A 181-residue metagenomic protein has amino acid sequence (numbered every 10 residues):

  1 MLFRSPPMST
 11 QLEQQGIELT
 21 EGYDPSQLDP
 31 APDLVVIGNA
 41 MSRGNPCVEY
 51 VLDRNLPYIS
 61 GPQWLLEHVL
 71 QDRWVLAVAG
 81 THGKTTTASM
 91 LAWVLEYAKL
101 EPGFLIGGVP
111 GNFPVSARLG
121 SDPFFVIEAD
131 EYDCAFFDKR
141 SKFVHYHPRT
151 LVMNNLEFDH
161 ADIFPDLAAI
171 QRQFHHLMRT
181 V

Functional and structural regions predicted by a protein language model:
M1-L2: Short, small-residue-biased leader/transition segments that mark boundaries at the very start of proteins
S5: Conserved SAM/SAH-binding beta-strand->alpha-helix loop
T10-Q14, E21, S26-P32, N39-V181: Phosphate-binding loop of NTP-binding sites
